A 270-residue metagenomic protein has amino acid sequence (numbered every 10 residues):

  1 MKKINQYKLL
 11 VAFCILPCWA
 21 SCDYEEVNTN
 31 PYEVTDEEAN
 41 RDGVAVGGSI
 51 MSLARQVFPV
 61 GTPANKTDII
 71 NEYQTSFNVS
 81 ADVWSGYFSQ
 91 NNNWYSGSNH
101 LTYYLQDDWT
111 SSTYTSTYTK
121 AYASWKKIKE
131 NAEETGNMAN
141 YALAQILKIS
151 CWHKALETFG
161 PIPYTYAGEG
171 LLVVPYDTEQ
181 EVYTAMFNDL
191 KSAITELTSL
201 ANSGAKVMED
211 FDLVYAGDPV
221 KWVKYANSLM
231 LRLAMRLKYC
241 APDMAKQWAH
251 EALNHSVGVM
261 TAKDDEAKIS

Functional and structural regions predicted by a protein language model:
M1, C22-D23, L53, I149 (+1 more regions): Terminal processing/anchoring signals of secreted or surface-associated proteins and related intramolecular
M1-N30: Bacterial Sec-dependent N-terminal signal peptides
K2-K3, V44, S199, L229: Bimodal feature
L9-A12, P59, W109, S203: Intrinsic structural disorder/low-complexity segments
C22-S85, E134: Membrane-proximal, proline-rich intrinsically disordered regions
Q90-S270: Structured, solvent-exposed acidic/aromatic patches
